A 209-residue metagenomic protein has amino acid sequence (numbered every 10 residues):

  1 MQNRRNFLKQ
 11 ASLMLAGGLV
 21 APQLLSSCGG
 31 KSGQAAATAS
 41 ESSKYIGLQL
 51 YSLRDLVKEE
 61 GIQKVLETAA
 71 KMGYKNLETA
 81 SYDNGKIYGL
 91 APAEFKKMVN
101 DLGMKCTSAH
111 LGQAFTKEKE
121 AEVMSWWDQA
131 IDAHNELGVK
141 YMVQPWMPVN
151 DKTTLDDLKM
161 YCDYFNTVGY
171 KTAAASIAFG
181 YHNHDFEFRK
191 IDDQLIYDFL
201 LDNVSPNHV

Functional and structural regions predicted by a protein language model:
M1-P22: N-terminal secretory signal peptides and thylakoid transit peptides that target proteins across membranes
L24-Y51, D55-E60: C-terminal segment of N-terminal export signals and the immediately downstream linker at the start of the mature
S40, K71, G103, E136 (+1 more regions): Alpha-helix termination/capping residues and helix-transition junctions
L56-A69, E120-D132: Short, acidic/polar
E59, K119, T154-L155, K190-D192: Short, well-ordered secondary-structure micro-motifs
L66, P92, C162, Y197-D198: Extracytoplasmic/secreted envelope proteins and their assembly/folding machinery, especially bacterial periplasmic
K75-A178: Structural motif corresponding to the early beta-alpha repeats
N76, T172-V209: Acidic/histidine-rich catalytic cores of soluble enzymes
